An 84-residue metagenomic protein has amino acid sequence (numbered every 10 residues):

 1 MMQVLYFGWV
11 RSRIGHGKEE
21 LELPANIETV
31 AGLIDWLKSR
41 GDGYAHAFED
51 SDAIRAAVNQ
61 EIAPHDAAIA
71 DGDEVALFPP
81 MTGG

Functional and structural regions predicted by a protein language model:
M1-G83: Ubiquitin-like/PB1-type beta-grasp interaction modules and other compact soluble beta-rich domains
